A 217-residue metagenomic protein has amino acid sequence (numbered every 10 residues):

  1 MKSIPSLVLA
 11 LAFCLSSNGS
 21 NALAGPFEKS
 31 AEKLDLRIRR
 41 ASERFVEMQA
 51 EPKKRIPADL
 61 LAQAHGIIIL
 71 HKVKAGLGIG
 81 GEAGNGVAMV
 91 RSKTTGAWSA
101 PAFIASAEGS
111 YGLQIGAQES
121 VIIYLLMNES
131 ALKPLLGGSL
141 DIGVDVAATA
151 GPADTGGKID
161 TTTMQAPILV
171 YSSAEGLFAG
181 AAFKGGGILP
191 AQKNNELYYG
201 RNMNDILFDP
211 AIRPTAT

Functional and structural regions predicted by a protein language model:
M1-V8, N18: Bacterial N-terminal signal peptides that target proteins for export
A10-A12, K29: Generic secretory/membrane-interface signal
F13-A22: C-terminal segment of classical bacterial N-terminal signal peptides
G25-T217: Small-residue-enriched, tightly packed secondary-structure blocks
